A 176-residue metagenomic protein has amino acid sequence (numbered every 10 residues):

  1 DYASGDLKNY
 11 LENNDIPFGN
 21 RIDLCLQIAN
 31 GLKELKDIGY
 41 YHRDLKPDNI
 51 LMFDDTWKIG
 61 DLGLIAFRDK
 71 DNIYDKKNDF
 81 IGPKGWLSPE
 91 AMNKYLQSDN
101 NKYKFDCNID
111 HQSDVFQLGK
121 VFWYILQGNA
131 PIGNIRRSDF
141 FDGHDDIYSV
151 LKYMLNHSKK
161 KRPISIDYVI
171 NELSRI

Functional and structural regions predicted by a protein language model:
D1-D6: Conserved short submotifs of the Hanks-type protein kinase catalytic core that shape the nucleotide-binding pocket
L7-I16: AlphaC helix of the protein kinase catalytic domain
L24-C25: Activation segment signature within eukaryotic-like protein kinase domains
K36-M52: Catalytic-loop of the protein kinase fold
F53-W86: Activation segment/activation loop of eukaryotic-type protein kinase catalytic domains
G143-N156: Conserved C-terminal C-lobe helix
L155-Y168: A conserved short helix/loop substructure at the end of the activation segment of eukaryotic-like protein kinase domains
